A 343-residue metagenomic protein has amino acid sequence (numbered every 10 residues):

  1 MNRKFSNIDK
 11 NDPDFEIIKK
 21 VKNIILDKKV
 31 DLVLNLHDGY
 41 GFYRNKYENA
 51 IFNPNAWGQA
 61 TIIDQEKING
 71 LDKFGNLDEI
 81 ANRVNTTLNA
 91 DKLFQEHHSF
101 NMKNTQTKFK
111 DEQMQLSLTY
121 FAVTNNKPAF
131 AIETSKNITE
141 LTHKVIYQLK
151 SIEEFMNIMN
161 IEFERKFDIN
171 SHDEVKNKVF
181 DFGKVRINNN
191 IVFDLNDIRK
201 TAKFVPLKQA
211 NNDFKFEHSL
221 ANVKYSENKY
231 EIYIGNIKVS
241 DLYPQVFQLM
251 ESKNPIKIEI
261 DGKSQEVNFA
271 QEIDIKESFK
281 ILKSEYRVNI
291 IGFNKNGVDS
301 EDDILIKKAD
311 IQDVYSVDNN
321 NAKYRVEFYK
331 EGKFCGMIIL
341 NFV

Functional and structural regions predicted by a protein language model:
M1-V343: Structured catalytic-domain cores with a bias toward divalent-metal coordination
